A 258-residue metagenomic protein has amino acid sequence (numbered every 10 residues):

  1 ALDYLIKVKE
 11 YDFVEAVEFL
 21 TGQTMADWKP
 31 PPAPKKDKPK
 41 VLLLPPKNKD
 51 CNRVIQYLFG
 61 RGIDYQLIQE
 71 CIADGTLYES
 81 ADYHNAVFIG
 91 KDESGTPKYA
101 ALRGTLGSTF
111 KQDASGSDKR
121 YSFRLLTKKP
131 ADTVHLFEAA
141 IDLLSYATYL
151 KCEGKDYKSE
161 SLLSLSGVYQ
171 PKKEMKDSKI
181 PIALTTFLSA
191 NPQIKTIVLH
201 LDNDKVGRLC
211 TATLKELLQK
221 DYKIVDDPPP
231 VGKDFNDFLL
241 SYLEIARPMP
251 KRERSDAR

Functional and structural regions predicted by a protein language model:
A1-G60: Non-catalytic accessory segments of DNA primases and related replication-initiation nucleases
D3, I141-S145: Short amphipathic alpha-helical face segments that pack within enzyme cores and frequently flank/anchor catalytic
L5, T148-R258: TOPRIM fold recognition
P34-R124, K128: Basic, glycine-enriched DNA-binding surface that flanks or lies within the catalytic cores of DNA
V87-F88, V134-F137: Short pre-functional
A114-S115, F137, M175-K179: Conserved phosphate-coordination/catalytic loops
P130-H135, T196-I197: Short active-site oxyanion
E138-A139, N203: Helix N-cap/beta->alpha junction signal
